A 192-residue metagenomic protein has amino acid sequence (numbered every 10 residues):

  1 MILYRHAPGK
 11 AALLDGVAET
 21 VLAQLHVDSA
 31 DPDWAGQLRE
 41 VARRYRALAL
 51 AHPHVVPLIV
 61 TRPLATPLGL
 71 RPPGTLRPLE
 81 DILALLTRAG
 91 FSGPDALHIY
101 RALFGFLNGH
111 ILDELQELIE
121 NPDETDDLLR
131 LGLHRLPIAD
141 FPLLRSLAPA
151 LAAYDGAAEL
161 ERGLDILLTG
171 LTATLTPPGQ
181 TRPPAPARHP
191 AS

Functional and structural regions predicted by a protein language model:
M1-A12: Helix-turn-helix
K10, L14-V21, V56: Amphipathic alpha-helical segments enriched in hydrophobic/aromatic and basic residues that form the DNA-contacting
A12, E40, R77, D81 (+3 more regions): Amphipathic alpha-helical interaction segments
V17, V21, L25, L107-I111 (+1 more regions): Hydrophobic recognition helices of helix-based DNA-binding modules
H26-L68, P73-R77, Y100: Hydrophobic alpha-helical connector segments
L48-A51, V55, L85-R88, F106-D113 (+1 more regions): Amphipathic alpha-helical interaction surfaces
A65-G90, P94-Y100, L112-D113, L133-P142: Amphipathic alpha-helical packing segments from all-alpha helical-bundle domains
R88-F91, Q116-S192: C-terminal peripheral helix-coil segments that are non-catalytic and often amphipathic
